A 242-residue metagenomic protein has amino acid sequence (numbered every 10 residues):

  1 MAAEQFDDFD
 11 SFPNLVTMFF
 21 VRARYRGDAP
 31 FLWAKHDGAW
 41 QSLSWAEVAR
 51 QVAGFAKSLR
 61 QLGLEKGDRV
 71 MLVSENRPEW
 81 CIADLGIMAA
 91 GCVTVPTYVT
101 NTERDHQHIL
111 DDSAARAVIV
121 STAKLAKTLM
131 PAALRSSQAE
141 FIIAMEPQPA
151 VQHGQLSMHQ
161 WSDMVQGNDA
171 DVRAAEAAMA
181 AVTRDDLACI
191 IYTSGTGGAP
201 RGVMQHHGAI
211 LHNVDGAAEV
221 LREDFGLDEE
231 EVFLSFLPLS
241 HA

Functional and structural regions predicted by a protein language model:
M18-L43, A150: AMP-dependent adenylate-forming
G27-P30, A144, H159, D169-Y192 (+2 more regions): Conserved pre-ATP/AMP-binding loop-to-beta segment of ANL
F31-L85, T102-Q107, Q160-V165, H207-G208: Conserved AMP-binding/adenylate-forming core of the ANL superfamily
S42-A46, A188-V214: Conserved AMP-binding A3 loop
A49-G54, R184, V203-F225: Conserved structural elements of the adenylate-forming
L85-V93, D112, H241: Short hydrophobic alpha-helices that are characteristic scaffold elements of the AMP-binding
V99-P131, N213-L234: Conserved ATP-dependent adenylate/AMP-binding module captured primarily in the ANL superfamily
A126-R184: ANL superfamily adenylate-forming
